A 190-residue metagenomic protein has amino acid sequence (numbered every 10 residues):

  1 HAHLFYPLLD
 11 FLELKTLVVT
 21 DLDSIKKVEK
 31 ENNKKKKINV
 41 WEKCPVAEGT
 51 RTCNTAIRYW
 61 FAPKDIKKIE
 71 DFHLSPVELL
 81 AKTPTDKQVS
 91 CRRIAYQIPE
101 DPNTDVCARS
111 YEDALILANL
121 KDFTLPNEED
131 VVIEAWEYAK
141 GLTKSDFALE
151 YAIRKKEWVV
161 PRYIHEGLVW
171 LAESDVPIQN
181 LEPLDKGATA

Functional and structural regions predicted by a protein language model:
H1-A190: Acidic, divalent-metal-binding catalytic cores of TOPRIM and closely related two-metal-ion phosphodiester/pyrophosphate
